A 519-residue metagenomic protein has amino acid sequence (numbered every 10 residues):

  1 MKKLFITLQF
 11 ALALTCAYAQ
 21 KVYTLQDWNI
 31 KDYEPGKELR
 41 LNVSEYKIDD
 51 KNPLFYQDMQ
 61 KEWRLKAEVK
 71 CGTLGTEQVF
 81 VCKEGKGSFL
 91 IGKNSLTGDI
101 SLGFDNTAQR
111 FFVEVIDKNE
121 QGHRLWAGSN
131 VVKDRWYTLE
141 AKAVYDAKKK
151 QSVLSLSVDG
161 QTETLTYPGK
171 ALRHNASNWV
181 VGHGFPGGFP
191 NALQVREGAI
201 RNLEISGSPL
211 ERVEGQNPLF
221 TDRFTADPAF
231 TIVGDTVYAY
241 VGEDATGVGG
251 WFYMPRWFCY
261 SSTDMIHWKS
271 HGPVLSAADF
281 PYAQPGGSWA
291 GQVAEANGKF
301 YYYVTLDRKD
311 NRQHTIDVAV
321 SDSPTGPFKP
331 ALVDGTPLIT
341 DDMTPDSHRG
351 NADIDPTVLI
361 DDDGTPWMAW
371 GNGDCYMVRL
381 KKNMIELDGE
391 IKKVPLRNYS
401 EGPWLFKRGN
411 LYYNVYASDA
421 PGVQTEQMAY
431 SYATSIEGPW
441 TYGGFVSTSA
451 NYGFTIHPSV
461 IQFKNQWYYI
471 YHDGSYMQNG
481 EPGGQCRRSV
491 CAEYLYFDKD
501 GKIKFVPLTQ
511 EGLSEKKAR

Functional and structural regions predicted by a protein language model:
M1-Q20: Bacterial Sec-dependent N-terminal signal peptides
Y18-Y46, E163, I200-I205: Extracytoplasmic low-complexity segments
N42-F112, K149, I205-L210: Extracellular glycan-recognition modules
N52-L65, G128-Y137, L193-A199: Extracellular/lumenal carbohydrate-interaction signature centered on repeated Trp-anchored short motifs
V113-T138: Short, aromatic/His-centered strand-loop micro-motif at the edge of beta-sheets
R135-V153: Localized edge beta-strand/strand-to-loop motifs within extracellular or lumenal beta-rich domains
L165-A199: Flexible glycan-contacting loops in extracellular carbohydrate-active proteins
S208-R519: Carbohydrate-active catalytic/glycan-binding domains of CAZyme proteins, especially the secreted or lumenal ectodomains
